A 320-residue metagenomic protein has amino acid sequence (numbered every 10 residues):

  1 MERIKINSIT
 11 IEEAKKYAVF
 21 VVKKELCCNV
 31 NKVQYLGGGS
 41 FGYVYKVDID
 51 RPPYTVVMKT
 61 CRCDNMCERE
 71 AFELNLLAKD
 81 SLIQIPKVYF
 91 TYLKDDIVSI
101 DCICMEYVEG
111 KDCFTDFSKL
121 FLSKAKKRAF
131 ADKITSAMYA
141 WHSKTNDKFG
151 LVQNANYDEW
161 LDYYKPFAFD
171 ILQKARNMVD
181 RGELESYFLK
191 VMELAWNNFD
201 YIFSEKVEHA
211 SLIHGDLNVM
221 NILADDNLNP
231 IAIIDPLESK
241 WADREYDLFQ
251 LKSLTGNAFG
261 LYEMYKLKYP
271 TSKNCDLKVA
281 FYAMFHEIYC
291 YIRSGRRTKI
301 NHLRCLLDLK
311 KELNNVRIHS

Functional and structural regions predicted by a protein language model:
M1-S8, A18: Phosphate/pyrophosphate-binding loops and the adjoining catalytic core of nucleotide-dependent enzymes
R3-I6, L267-P270, C290-S320: ATP/Mg2+ or Mg2+-diphosphate-binding catalytic cores that bind nucleotide phosphates or diphosphates via glycine-rich
T10-L26, L93, K124-D132, A140-G215 (+2 more regions): An alpha-helical support segment within catalytic cores of ATP-dependent transferases
V33-A155: ATP-binding pocket architecture of kinase catalytic cores
V44, M58, L74, V88 (+8 more regions): Generic structural signal for small/hydrophobic residues in well-ordered secondary structure, especially within
P53, I100, H209-A210, N229: Conserved catalytic motifs of the protein kinase core domain
A210-L212, N218-L277: Active-site Asp-x-Gly
A280-Y289: Hydrophobic alpha-helical segments that form the core of small-molecule binding pockets and/or dimer interfaces
